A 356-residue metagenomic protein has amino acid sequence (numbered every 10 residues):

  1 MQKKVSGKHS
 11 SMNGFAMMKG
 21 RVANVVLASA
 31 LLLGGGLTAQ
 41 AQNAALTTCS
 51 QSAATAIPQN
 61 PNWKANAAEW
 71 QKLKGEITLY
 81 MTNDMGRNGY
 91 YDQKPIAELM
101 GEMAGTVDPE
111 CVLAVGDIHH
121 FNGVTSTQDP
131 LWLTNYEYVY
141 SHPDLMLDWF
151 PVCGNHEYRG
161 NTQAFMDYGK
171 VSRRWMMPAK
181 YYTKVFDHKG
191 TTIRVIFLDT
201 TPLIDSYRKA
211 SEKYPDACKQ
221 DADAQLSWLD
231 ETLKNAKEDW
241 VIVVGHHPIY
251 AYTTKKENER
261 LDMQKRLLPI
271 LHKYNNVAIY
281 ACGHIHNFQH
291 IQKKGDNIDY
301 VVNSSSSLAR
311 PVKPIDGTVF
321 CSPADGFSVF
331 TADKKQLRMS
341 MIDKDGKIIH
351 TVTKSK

Functional and structural regions predicted by a protein language model:
K4-V26: Bacterial N-terminal signal peptides that target proteins for export
V25-G34: Bacterial N-terminal signal peptides
A39-A41: Boundary at the C-terminal end of the N-terminal hydrophobic targeting segment
N43-P130: N-terminal active-site segment of His-dependent metallophosphoesterases
T48-A65, H120-W240, K256-I279, I285-S340: Extended active-site neighborhood of metal-dependent phosphoesterases/phosphodiesterases
L79-M81, V112-A114, P151, V243 (+1 more regions): Residue-level marker for buried hydrophobic side chains located in beta-strands that build the well-ordered beta-sheet
N83-D84, G116-D117, L198, G245 (+1 more regions): Active-site flanking residues adjacent to catalytic metal/cofactor-binding acidic residues
G346-I348: Residue-level signal for glycine
